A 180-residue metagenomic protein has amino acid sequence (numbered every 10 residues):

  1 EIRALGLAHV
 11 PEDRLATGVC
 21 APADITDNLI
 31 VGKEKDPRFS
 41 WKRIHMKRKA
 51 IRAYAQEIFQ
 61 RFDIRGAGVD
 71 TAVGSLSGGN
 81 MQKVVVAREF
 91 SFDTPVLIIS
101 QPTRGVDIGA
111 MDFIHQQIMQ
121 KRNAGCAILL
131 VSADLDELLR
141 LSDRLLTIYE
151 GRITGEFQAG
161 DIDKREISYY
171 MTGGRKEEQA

Functional and structural regions predicted by a protein language model:
E1-L76, G155-Q158, D163-K164, S168-R175: Conserved P-loop NTPase catalytic core
V86: Hydrophobic anchor residue at the start of the ABC signature
S100, D107: ABC-family nucleotide-binding domains
M111-A124: Helical segment within the ABC ATPase nucleotide-binding domain
S132-A133: H-loop/switch region of ABC-family ATPase nucleotide-binding domains
L138-R140: A short, surface-exposed alpha-helical micro-motif characterized by mixed small hydrophobic and charged/polar residues
